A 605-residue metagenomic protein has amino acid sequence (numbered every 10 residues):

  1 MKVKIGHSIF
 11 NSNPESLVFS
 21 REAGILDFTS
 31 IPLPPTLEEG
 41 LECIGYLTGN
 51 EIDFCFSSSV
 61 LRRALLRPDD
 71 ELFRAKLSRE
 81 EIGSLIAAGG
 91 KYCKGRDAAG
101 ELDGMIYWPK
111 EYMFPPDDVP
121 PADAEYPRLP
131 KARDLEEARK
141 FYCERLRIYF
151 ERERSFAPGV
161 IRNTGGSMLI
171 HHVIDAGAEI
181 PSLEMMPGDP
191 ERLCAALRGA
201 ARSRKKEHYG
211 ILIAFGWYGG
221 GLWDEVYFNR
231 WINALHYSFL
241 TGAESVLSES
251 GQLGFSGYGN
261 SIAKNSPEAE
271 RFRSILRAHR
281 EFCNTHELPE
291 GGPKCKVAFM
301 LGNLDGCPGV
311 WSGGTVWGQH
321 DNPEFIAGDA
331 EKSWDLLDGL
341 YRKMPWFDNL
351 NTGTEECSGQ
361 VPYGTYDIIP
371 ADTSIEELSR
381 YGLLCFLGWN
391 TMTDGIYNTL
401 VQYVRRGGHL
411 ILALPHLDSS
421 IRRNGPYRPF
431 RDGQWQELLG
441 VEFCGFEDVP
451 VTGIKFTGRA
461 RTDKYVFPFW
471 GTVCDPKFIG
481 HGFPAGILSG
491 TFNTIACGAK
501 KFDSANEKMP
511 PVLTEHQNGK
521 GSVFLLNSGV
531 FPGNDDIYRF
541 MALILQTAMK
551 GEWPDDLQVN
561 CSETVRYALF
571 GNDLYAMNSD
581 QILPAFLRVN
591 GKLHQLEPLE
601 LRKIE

Functional and structural regions predicted by a protein language model:
M1, I411, K592-E605: C-terminal beta-strand-rich structural cap/linker in extracellular carbohydrate-active enzymes
K2-S12, C55-L61, L66, K94-A98 (+3 more regions): Aromatic-lined carbohydrate-recognition surfaces of secreted/lumenal glycan-active proteins
K2-S59, I232-V246: Catalytic domains of carbohydrate-active enzymes, especially glycoside hydrolases
I5, F272-R380: Aromatic-Pro/Gly-enriched surface loop or interdomain linker that acts as a lid/target-recognition segment
R63-R67, A176-I180, A196-R230, Q252-N265: Active-site clefts of carbohydrate-active enzymes
R147-A196, A201, Y218-V226, N424 (+1 more regions): Substrate-binding cleft/loops of secretory-pathway carbohydrate-active enzymes
N390-V473: A glycine-rich, often tryptophan-bearing local segment used as a flexible ligand/cofactor-contacting loop or short
S419, E447-G519, N527-V589, E597: Catalytic beta-strand/loop cores that center a nucleophilic Ser/Cys/Thr and support acyl-enzyme chemistry
